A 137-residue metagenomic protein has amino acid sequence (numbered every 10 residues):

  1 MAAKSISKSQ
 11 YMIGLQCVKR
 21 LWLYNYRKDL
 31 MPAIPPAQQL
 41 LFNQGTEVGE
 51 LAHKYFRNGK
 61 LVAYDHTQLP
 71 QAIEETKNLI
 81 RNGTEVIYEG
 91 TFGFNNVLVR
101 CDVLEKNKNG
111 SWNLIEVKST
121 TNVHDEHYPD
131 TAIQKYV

Functional and structural regions predicted by a protein language model:
M1-S111: Metal-dependent nuclease catalytic cores that hydrolyze phosphodiester bonds in DNA/RNA, characterized by
V97, H124-D125: Loop/helix-junction capping segments adjacent to catalytic residues or to phosphate/diphosphate-binding pockets
V117-H124: Short beta-strand-loop-alpha-helix junction that forms the active-site gateway of nucleic-acid-processing nucleases
D125-V137: Metal-dependent nuclease catalytic cores in nucleic-acid-processing enzymes, especially RNase H-like/related
